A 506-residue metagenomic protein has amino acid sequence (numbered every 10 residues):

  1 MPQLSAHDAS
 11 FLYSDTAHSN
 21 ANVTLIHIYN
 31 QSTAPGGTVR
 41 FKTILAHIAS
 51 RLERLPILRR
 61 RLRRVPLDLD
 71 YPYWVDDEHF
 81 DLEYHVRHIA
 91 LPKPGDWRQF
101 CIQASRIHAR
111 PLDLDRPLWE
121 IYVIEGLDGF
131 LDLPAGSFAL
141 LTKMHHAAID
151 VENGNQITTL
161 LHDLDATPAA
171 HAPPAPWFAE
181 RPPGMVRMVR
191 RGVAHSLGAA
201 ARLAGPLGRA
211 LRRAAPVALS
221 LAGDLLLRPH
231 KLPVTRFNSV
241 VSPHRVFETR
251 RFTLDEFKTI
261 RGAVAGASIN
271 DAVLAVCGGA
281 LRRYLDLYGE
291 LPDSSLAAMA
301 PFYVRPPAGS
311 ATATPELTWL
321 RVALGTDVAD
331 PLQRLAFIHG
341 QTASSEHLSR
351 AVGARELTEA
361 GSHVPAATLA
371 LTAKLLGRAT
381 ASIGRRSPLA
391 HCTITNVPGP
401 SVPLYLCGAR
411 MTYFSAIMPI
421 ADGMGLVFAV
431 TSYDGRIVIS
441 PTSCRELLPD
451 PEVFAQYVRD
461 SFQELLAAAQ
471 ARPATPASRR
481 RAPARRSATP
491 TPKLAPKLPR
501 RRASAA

Functional and structural regions predicted by a protein language model:
M1-D8, I26-V39, L45-M424, F428-R459 (+1 more regions): Soluble acyl-CoA-dependent acyltransferase catalytic core bearing the H(X)4D motif
T16-A21: Early extracytoplasmic/domain-onset interaction patches
